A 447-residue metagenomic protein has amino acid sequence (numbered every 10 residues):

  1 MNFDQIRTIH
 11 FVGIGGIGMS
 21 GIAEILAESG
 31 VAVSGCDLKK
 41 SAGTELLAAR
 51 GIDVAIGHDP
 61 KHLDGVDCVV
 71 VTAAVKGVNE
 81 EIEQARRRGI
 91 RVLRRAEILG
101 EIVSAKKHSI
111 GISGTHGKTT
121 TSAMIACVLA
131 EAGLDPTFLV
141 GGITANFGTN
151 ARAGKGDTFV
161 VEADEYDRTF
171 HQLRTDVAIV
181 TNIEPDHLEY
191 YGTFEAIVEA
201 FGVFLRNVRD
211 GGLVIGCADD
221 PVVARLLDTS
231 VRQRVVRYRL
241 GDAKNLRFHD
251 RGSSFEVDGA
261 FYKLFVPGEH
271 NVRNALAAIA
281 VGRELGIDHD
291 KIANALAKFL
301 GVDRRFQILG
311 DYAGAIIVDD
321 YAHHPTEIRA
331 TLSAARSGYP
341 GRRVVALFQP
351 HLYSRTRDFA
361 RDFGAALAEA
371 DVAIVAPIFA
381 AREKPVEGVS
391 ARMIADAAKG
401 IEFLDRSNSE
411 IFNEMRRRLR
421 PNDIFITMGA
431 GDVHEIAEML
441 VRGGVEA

Functional and structural regions predicted by a protein language model:
M1-I98, P221, R247-H249, K263 (+2 more regions): N-terminal leader/targeting and accessory segments in enzymes
Q5-I22, A32-L38, V302, T326 (+2 more regions): Active-site beta-alpha connecting loops in nucleotide-dependent enzymes
Q5-T8, V12, L47, T72 (+8 more regions): Adenine nucleotide phosphate-binding catalytic loops in nucleotide-utilizing enzymes
F11, I25-E28, A48, H62 (+6 more regions): Phosphate-binding loop of NTP-binding sites
G35, F138, A178, G216 (+4 more regions): Structural beta-sheet core signal
L63-C68, D157, P421-D423: Short acidic/histidine-rich motifs immediately flanking catalytic phosphotransfer sites in two-component signaling
G212, D371, D423: Glycine-centered, small-residue-biased loops immediately flanking beta-strands in adenine/cofactor-binding cores
S409-V441: A glycine-rich beta-strand to alpha-helix segment that forms a phosphate/ribose-binding loop at ligand/cofactor sites
